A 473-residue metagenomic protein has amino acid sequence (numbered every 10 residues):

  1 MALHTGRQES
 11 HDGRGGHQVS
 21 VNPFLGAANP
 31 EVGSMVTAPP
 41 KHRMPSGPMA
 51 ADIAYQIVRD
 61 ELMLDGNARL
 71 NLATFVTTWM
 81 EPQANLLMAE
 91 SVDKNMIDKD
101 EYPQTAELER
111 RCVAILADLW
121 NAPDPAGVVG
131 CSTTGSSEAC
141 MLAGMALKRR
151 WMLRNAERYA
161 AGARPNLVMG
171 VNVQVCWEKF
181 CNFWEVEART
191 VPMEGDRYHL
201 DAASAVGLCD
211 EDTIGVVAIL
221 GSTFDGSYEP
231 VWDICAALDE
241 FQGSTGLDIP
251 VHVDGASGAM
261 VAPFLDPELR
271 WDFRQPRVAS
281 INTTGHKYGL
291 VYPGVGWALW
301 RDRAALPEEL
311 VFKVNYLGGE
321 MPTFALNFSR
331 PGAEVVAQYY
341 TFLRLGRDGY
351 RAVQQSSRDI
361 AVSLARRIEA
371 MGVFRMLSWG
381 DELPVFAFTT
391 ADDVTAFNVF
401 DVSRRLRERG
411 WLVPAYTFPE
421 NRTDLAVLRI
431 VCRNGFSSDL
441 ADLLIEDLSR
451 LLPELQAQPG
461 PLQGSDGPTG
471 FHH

Functional and structural regions predicted by a protein language model:
A2-R7, D12-G127, G410-W411, L428 (+1 more regions): N-terminal entrance/gating region of PLP-dependent enzymes' catalytic architecture
A73-V76, M96-D100, A126-T134, T283-H286 (+1 more regions): A short glycine/serine-rich beta->alpha loop
T78, T134-F312, L317: Conserved PLP-enzyme active-site core in the AAT-like
R111-L119, A146, R150, F180-T190 (+14 more regions): Generic, well-ordered alpha-helical scaffold segments in large soluble proteins
P125-G127, G162, S378-V385, T423-L425 (+1 more regions): Short Gly/Ser/Thr- and Asp/Glu-enriched loop/turn motifs at secondary-structure junctions
F241, R422-H473: PLP-dependent enzyme catalytic core of the Aspartate aminotransferase-like
L247, F264-L383, T389-D393: Active-site C-terminal subdomain of aminotransferase-like
F374-G410, N434, S438, H472: Conserved PLP-binding catalytic core of the aspartate aminotransferase-like
